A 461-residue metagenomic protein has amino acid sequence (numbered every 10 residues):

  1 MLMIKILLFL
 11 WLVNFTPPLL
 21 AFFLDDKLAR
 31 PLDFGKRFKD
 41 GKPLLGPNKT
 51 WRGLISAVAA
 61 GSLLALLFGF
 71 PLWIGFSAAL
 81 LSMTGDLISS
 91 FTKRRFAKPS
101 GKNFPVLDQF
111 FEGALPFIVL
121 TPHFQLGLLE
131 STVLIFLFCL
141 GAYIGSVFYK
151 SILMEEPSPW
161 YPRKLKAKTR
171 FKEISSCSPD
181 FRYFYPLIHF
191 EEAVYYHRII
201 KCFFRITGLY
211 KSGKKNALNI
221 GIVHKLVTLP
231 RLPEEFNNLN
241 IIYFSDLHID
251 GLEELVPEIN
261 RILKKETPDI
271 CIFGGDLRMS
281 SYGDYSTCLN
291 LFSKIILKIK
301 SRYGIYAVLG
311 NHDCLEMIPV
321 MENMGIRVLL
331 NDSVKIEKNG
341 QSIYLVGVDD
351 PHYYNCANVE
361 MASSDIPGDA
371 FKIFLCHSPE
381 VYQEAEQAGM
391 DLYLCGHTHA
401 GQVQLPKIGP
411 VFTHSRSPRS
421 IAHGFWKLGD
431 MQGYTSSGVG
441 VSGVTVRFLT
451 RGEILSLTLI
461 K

Functional and structural regions predicted by a protein language model:
M1-A65, G69-W73, M83-I118, L128-T132 (+1 more regions): Interhelical loop and helix-boundary elements at the membrane-water interface of polytopic inner-membrane proteins
A142-E191, K201-I222, D430-M431, T435-K461: Acidic, His/Gly-rich catalytic cores of divalent-metal-dependent hydrolytic chemistry
Y196-S286: N-terminal active-site segment of His-dependent metallophosphoesterases
I220, L229-I242, V334-G347, P367 (+1 more regions): Beta-strand-turn-beta hairpins that frame and shape the catalytic cleft of phosphate-ester-processing enzymes
I242-S245, I270-D276, Y303-N311, L329-N331 (+3 more regions): Active-site neighborhood of phospho(di)ester-bond hydrolases with catalytic His/Asp-centered motifs
E253-K338: Core catalytic region of metal-dependent phosphoesterases/phosphodiesterases, especially metallo-beta-lactamase-like
N323-M324, N339-C376, Y382-Q383, V444-F448: Binuclear metal-dependent hydrolase catalytic cores centered on His/Asp/Glu-rich metal-binding motifs
P379-L455: Conserved beta-sheet core of the metallophosphoesterase superfamily
